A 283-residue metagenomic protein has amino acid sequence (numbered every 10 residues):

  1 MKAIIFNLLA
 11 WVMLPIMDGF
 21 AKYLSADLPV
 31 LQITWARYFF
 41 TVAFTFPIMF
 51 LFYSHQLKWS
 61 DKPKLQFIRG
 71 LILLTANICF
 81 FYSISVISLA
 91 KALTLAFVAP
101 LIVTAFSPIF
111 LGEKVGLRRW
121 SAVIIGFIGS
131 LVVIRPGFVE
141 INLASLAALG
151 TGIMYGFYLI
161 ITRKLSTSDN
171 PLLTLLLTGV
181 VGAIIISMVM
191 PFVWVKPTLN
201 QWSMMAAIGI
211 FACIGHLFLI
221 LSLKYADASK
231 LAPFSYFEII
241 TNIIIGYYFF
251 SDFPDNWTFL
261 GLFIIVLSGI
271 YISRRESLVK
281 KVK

Functional and structural regions predicted by a protein language model:
M1-A3, W35, K58-K62, S130 (+3 more regions): Juxtamembrane helix-entry segments on the extracytoplasmic side of multipass membrane proteins
M1-V12, A43-I68, L117, T167 (+3 more regions): Membrane-interface interhelical linkers
W11-I16, F46, G70, L74-I78 (+8 more regions): Hydrophobic/small/kink-forming positions within alpha-helical transmembrane segments of polytopic membrane proteins
V12-I16, F20, F67-Y82, G150-I161 (+2 more regions): Hydrophobic alpha-helical transmembrane segments of multi-pass membrane transport proteins, especially secondary
K22, V30, F138-P197, K283: Transmembrane alpha-helical segments that form core, pore/gating elements of small-molecule transporters/exporters
L93-V98, L165, D169-V180, H216-Y248: Helix-helix packing/entry segments at the starts of transmembrane helices
A99-S121, V193, I240-F259: C-terminal transmembrane-helix exit sites in multi-pass transporters
R118-I134, W257-E276: Hydrophobic transmembrane alpha-helices of multi-pass small-molecule transport proteins
